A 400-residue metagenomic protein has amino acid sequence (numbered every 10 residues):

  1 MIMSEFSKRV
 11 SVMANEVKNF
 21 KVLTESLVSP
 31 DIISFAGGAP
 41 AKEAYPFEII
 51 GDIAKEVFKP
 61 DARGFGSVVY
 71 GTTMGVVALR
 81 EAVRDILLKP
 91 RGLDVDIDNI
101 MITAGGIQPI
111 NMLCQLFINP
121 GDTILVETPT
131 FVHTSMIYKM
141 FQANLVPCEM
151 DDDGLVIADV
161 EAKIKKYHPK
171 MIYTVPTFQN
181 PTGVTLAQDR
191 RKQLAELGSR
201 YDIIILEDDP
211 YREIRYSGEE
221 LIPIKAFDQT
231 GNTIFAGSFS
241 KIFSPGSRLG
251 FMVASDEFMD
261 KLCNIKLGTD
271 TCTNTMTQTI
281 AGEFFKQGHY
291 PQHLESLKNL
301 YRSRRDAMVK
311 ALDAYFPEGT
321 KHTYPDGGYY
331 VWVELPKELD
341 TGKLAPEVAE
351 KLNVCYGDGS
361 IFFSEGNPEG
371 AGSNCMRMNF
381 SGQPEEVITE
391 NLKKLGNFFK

Functional and structural regions predicted by a protein language model:
M1-M3, E350-K351, E365-K400: PLP-dependent enzyme catalytic core of the Aspartate aminotransferase-like
V12-A104, K286: N-terminal small-domain helix-loop-helix segment of the aminotransferase-like
K59-D202, R212-I214, E219-D228, Y301 (+1 more regions): Conserved core of the PLP fold type I
K170-M171, I203-I204, I234, C355: Short, Asp-centered acidic motifs that coordinate Mg2+ and/or phosphate in catalytic or ligand-binding sites
A226-N299: Conserved core segment of the aminotransferase class I/II
G282, N299-V309, K321-E334, A371: Conserved glycine-rich beta-strand-loop-beta hairpin in the small C-terminal domain of fold type I
G319-L352: Conserved PLP-binding catalytic core of the aspartate aminotransferase-like
